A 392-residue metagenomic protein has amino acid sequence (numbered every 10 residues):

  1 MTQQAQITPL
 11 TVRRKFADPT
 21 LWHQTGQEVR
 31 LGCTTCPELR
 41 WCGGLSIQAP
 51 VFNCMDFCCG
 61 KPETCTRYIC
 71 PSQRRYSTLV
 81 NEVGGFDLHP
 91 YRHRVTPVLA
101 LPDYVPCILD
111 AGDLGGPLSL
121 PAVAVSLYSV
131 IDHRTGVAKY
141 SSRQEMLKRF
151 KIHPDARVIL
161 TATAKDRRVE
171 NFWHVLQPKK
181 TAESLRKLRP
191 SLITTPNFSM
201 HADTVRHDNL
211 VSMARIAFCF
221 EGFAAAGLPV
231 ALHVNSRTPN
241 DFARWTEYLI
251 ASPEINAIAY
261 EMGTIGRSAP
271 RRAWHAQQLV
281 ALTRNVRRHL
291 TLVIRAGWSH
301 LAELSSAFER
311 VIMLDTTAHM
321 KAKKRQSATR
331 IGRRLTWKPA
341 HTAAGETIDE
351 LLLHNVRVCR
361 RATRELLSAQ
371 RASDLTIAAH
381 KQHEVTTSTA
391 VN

Functional and structural regions predicted by a protein language model:
M1-T96, W298-S299, E303-N392: C-terminal accessory extensions appended to soluble enzyme cores
L10, L21, L31, L39 (+26 more regions): Generic detector of leucine side chains in alpha-helical contexts
R13-R14, R30, R40, R67 (+21 more regions): Arginine residue identity/basic-tract feature
F16-C33, P37-K187, T204: Non-catalytic, usually N-terminal nucleic-acid engagement modules in DNA/RNA processing proteins
K151-D155, A162-I312, T316-H319: Eukaryote-skewed repeat-based solenoidal scaffolds used as protein-protein interaction platforms, primarily
